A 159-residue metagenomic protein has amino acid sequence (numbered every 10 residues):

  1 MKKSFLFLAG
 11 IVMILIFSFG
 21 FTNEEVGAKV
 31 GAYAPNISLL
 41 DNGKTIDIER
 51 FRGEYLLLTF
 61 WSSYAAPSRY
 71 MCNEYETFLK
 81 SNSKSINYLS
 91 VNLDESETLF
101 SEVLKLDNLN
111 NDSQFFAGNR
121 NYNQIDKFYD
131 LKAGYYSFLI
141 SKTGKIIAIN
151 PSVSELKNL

Functional and structural regions predicted by a protein language model:
M1-A28: Bacterial Sec-dependent N-terminal signal peptides
T22-I48: N-terminal "domain-start" segment that seeds a small globular fold
R52-E54, L109: Active-site acidic short loop of glycosyltransferases
G53, F60-T77: Conserved redox-active cysteine motifs that mediate thiol-disulfide chemistry, especially di-cysteine Cys-X(1-2)-Cys
L57-L58, Y88, S137: Hydrophobic beta-strand anchors of alpha/beta hydrolase catalytic cores
R69-D107, N121-D126: Structural microenvironment flanking redox-active thiols in thiol-disulfide oxidoreductases
K105-K142: Short, internal strand/loop/helix patches that form the active-site neighborhood or redox-interaction surface
Y136, K142-L159: Non-catalytic, surface beta->alpha helical segment in thiol-disulfide oxidoreductase systems
